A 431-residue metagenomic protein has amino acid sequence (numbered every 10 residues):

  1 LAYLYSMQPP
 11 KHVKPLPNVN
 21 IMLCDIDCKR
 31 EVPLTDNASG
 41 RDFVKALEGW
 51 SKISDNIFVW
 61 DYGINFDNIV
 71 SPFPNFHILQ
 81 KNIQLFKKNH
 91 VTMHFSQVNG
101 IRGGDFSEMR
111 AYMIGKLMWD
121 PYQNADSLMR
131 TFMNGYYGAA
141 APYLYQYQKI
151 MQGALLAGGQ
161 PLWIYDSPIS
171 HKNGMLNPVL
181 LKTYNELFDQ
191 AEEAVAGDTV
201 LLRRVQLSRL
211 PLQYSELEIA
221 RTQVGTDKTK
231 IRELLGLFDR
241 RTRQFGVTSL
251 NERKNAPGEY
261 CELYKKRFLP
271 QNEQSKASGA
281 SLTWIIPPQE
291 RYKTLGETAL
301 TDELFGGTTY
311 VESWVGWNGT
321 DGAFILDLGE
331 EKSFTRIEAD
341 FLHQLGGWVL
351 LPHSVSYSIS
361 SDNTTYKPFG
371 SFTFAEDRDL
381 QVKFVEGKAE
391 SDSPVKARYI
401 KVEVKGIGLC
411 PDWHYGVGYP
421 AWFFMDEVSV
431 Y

Functional and structural regions predicted by a protein language model:
L1-S51, D61: Gly/Pro-rich turn-and-neighbor structural signature
P9-P15, P74-N75, D105-S107, V349: Short glycine-biased active-site loop of nucleotidyltransferases that positions the nucleotide triphosphate and helps
H12-L16, K88, S393-K396: Extracellular/periplasmic catalytic domains that process cell-envelope and extracellular macromolecules
L23, V59-Y62, S96, A339 (+1 more regions): Conserved beta-strand positions
S39-P142, Q146: Structured mid-domain segments that build the active-site/substrate or prosthetic-cofactor binding neighborhood
L117-T301, G306: Catalytic domains of carbohydrate-active enzymes that cleave complex glycans
G306-P368, E386-Y431: Aromatic, loop-rich ligand-recognition surfaces of beta-strand-rich domains
P368-R378: Solvent-exposed serine/threonine-rich low-complexity stretches and specific carbohydrate-binding patches
